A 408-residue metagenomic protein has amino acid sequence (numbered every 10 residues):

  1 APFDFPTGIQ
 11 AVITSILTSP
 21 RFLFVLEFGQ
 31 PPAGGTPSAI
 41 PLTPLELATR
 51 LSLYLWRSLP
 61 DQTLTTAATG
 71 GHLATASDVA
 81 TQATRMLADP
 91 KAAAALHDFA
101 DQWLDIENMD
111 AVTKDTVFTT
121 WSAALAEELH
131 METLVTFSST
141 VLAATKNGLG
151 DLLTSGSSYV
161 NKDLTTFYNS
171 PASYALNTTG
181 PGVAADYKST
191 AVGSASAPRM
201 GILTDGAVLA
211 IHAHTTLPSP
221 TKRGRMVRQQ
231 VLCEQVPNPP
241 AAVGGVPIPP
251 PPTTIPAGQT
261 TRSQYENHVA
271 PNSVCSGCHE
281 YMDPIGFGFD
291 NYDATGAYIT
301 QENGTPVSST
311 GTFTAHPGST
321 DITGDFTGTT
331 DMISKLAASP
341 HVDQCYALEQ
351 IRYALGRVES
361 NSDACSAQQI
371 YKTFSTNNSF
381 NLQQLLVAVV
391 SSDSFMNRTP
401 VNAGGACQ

Functional and structural regions predicted by a protein language model:
A1-H341, A347-L348, R352, C365-N377 (+2 more regions): Active-site substrate-binding loop specific to GH73 endo-beta-N-acetylglucosaminidase modules in bacterial autolysins
L355-V358: Axial heme c-ligation environment in periplasmic c-type cytochrome domains
